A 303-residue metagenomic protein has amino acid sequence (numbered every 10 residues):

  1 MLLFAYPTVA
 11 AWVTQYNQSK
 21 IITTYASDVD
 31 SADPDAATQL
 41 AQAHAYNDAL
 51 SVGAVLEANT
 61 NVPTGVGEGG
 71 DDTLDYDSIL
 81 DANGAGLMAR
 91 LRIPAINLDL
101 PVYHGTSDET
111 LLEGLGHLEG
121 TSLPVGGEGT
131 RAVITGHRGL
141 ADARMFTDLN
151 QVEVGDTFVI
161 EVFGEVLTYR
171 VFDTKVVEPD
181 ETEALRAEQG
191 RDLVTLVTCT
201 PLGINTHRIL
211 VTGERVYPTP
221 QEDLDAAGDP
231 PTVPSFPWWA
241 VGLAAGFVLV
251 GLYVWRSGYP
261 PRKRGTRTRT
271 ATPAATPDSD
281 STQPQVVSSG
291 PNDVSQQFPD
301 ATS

Functional and structural regions predicted by a protein language model:
M1-S235, R264-G265: Solvent-exposed, non-transmembrane regions of membrane-associated and secreted proteins
A226-D278, G290, P299-T302: C-terminal single-pass membrane-anchor helix
Q283-Q285, Q296-Q297: Low-complexity, intrinsically disordered or signal/transmembrane-proximal segments
Q285-P291: Intrinsically disordered, low-complexity polar segments enriched in Ser/Thr/Pro and acidic
